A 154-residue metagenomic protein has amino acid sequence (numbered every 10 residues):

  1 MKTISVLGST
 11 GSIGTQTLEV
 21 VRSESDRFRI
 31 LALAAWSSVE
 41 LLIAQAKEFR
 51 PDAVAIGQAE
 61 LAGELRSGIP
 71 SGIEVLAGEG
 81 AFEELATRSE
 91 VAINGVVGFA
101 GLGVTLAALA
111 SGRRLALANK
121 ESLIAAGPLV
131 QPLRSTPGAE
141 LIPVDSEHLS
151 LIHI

Functional and structural regions predicted by a protein language model:
M1-A53: N-terminal Rossmann-like dinucleotide-binding module
R50-D52, S71-I73, S111-R114, P137-A139: A short helix->loop->beta-strand "cap" motif at the edges of active sites that frequently abuts
A55-I56, E74-G80: Short acidic-hydrophobic, aromatic-tinged amphipathic segments that line or gate anion-handling sites
L61-G63, E83, S122-A126, H148-S150: Short gly/pro/ser/thr-enriched loop/turn and capping motifs at secondary-structure boundaries
A77-A107: Beta-loop-alpha module in the N-terminal Rossmann-like domain of NAD(P)-dependent dehydrogenases, especially those
V96, L109, R113-I124: ADP-ribose/adenylate-binding Rossmann-like module
G103-L106, K120-A139: Rossmann-fold NAD(P)-binding glycine/threonine-rich loop
I152-I154: Conserved small/polar residues in nucleotide/adenosyl-binding loops
